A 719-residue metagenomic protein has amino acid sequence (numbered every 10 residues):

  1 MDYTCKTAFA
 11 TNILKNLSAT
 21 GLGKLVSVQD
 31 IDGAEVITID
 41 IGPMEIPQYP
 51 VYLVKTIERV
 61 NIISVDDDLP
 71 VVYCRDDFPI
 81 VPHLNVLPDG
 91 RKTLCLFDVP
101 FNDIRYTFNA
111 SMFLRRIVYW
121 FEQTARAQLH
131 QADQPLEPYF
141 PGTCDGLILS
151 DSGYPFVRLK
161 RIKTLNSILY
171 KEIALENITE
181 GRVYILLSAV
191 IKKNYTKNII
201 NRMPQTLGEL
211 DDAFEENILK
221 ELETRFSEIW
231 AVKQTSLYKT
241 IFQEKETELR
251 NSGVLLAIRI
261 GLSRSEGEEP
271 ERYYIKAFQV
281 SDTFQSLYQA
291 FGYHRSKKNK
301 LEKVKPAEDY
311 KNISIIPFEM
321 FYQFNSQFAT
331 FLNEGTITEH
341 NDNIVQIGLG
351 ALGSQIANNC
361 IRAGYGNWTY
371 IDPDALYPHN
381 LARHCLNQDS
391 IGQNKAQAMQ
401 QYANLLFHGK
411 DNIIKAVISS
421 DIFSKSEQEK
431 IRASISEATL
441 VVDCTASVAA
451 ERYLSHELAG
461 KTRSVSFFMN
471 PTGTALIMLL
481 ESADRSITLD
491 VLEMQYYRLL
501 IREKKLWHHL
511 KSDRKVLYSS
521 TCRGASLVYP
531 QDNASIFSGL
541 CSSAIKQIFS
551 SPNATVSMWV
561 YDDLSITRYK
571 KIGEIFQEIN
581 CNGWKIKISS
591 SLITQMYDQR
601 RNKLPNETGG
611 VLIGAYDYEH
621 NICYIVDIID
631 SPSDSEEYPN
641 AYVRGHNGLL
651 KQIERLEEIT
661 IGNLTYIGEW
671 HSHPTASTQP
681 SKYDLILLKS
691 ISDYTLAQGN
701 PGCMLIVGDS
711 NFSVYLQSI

Functional and structural regions predicted by a protein language model:
Y3, R75-L169: Domain-scale recognition of soluble eukaryotic interaction modules
V28-D98, T107-F108, I117: Compact alpha/beta protein-protein interaction domains typified by the UBC
G142, S152-D342: Glycine/serine-rich phosphate-binding loop and adjoining beta1-alpha1 elements at the start of nucleotide-handling
V304-Q323, I548-N602: Phosphate-binding loop/pocket of nucleotide- and phosphate-handling active sites
G335-A375: Glycine-rich adenosine-cofactor-binding loop
A375-D411: Glycine-rich phosphate-binding loop and adjoining beta1-alpha1-beta2 segment of Rossmann-like nucleotide-binding folds
M469-S565: Adenosine-phosphate binding glycine-rich loop
T567-Y666, P674-I719: Conserved beta-strand-loop surface patch within small alpha/beta domains used for substrate/adaptor or ligand engagement
